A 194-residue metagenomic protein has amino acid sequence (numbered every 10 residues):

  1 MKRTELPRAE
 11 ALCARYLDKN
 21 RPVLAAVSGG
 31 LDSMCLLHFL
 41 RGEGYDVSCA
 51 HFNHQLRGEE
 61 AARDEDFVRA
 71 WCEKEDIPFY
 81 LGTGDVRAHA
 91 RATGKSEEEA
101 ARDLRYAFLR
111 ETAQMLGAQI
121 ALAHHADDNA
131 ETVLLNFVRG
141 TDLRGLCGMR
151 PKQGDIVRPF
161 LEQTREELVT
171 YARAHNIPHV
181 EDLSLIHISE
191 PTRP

Functional and structural regions predicted by a protein language model:
M1-S189: Core alpha/beta nucleotide-donor-binding catalytic domains of modification enzymes
E190-P194: Short "domain-exit" segments at the C-terminal end of structured domains
